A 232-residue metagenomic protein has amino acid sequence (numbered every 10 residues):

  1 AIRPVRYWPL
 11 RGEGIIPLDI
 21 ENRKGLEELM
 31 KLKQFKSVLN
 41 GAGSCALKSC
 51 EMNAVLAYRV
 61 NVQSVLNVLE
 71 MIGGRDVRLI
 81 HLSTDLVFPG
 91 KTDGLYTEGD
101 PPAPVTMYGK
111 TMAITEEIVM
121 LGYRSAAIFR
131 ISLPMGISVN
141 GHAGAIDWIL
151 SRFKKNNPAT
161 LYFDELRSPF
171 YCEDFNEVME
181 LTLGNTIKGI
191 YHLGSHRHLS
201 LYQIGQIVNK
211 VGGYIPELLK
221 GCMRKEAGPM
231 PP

Functional and structural regions predicted by a protein language model:
I2-P4, G41-A42, L79-D85, P89 (+1 more regions): SDR active-site strand-loop-helix element
W8-K24: Rossmann-fold cofactor-recognition segment
I20-V60: NAD(P)H-binding glycine-rich loop region in Rossmannoid oxidoreductase-like domains and their noncatalytic homologs
N22, L56, S64-N67, R78 (+2 more regions): Conserved cofactor-binding/catalytic machinery of classical short-chain dehydrogenase/reductase
K36, M52-I80: NAD(P)-cofactor binding segment of oxidoreductase domains
R59, Q63-S64, V87-F129, L133-G136: Catalytic helix-loop patch of NAD(P)-dependent Rossmann-fold dehydrogenases
E117-R167, D174: NAD(P)-dependent short-chain dehydrogenase/reductase
V178, G184-P229: Mid/C-terminal beta-alpha module of Rossmann-like enzyme folds, strongest in SDR-family dehydrogenases/epimerases
